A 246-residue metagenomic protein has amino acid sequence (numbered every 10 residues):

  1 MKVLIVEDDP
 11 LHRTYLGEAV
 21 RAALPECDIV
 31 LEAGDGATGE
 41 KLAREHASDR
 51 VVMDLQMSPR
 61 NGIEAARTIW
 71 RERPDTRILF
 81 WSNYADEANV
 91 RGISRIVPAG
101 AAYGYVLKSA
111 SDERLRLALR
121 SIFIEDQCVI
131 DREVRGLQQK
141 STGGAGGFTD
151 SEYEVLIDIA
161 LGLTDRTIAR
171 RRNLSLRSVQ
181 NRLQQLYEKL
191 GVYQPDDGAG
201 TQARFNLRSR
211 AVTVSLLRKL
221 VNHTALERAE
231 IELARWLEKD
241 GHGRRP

Functional and structural regions predicted by a protein language model:
M1-V20, G36: Conserved acidic segment of CheY-like receiver
G17, E32-R50: Acidic, metal-coordinating helix/loop segments flanking the phosphotransfer/catalytic sites of two-component signaling
D35-T38, R60-E64: Acidic catalytic/metal-coordinating carboxylates
D54-L55, S82: Active-site residues of response regulator receiver
S58-P59, D86: The feature encodes the CheY-like receiver
R91, V97-P98, A102-A145: Short, flexible helix-to-coil linker/hinge segments that flank and couple to helix-turn-helix
T164-N206: Recognition helix of helix-turn-helix DNA-binding domains
E188-P246: Basic, Lys/Arg-enriched C-terminal extension of HTH/homeodomain DNA-binding domains
